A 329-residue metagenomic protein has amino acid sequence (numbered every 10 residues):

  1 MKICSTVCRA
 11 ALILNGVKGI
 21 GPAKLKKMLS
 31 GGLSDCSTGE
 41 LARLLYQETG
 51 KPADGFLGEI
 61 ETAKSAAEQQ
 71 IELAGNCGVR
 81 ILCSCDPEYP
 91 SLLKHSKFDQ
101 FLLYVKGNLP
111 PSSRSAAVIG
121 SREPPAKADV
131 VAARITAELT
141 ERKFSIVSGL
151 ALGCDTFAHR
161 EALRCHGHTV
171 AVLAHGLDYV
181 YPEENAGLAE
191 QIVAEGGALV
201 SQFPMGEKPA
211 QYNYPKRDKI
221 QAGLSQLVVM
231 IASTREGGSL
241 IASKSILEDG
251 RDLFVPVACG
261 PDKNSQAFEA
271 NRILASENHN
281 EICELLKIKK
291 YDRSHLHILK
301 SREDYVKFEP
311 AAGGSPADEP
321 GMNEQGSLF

Functional and structural regions predicted by a protein language model:
M1-C85: Short, small/acidic-rich helices and loops at N termini and domain boundaries of DNA replication/processing enzymes
K2-C4, S84-F329: Glycine-biased, small-residue-rich flexible motifs in mid-sequence functional cores and linkers
